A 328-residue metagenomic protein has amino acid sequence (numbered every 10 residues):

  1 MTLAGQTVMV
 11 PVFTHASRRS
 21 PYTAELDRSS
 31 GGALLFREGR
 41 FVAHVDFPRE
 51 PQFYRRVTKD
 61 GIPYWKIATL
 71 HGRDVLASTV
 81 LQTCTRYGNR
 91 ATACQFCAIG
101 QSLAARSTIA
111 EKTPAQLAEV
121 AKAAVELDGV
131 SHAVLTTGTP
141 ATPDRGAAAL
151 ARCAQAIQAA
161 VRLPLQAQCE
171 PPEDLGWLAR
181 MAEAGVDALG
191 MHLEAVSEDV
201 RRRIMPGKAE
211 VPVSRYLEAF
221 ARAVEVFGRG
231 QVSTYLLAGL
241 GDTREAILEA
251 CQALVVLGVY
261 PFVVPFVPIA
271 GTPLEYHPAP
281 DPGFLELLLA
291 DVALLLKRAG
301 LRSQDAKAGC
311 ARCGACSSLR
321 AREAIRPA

Functional and structural regions predicted by a protein language model:
M1-R37, R222, V226, E245-A328: Auxiliary Fe-S-binding modules of radical SAM enzymes
T7-A93, G100-I109, C310-A328: N-terminal [4Fe-4S]-dependent radical SAM core
R28-F41, K66-C84, V134-D144, D199-A219 (+2 more regions): Short N-terminal secondary-structure initiator segments
A91-A93, P114, Q158: Short, flexible helix-coil linker/hinge segments at the edges of structured domains or between repeats
T108-E119: Glycine-rich anion/phosphate-binding loops
A118, K122-L127, H132, T136-H277 (+1 more regions): Conserved AdoMet/S-adenosylmethionine-binding subsite of the radical SAM
